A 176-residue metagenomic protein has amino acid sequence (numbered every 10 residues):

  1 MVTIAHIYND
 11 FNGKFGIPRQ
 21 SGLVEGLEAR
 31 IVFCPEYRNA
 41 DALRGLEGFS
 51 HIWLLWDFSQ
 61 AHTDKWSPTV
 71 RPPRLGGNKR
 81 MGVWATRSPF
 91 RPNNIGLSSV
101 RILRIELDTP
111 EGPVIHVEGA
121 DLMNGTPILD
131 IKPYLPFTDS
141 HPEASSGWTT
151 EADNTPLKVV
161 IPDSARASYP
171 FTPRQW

Functional and structural regions predicted by a protein language model:
M1-S99, L103-W176: Glycine-rich, low-complexity intrinsically disordered segments
